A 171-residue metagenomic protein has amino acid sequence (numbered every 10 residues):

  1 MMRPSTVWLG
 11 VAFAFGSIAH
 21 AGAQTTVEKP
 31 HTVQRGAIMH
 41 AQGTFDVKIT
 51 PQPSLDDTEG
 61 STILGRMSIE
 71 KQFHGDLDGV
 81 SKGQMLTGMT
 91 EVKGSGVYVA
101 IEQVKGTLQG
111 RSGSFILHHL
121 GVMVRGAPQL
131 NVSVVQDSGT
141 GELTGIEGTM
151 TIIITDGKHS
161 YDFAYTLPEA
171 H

Functional and structural regions predicted by a protein language model:
M1-W8: Bacterial N-terminal signal peptides that target proteins for export
W8-S17: Bacterial N-terminal signal peptides
A19-A23: Boundary at the C-terminal end of the N-terminal hydrophobic targeting segment
Q24-H171: Beta-strand-enriched cores of mature, soluble protein domains
